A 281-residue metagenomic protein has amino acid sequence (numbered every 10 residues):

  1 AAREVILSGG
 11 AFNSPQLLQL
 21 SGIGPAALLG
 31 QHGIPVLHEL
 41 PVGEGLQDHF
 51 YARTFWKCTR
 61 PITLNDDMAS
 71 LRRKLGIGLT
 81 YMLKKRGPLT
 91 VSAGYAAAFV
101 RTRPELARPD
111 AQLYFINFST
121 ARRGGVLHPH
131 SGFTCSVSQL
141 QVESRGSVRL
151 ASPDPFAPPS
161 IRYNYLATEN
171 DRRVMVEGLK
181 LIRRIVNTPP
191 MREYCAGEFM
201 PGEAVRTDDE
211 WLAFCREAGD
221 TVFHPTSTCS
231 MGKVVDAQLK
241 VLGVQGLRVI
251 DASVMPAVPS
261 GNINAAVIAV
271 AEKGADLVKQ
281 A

Functional and structural regions predicted by a protein language model:
A1-I77: Glycine-rich loop(s) and the adjacent beta-strand/alpha-helix scaffold that form part
T59-I62, I77-A266, G274-A281: FAD-dependent oxidoreductase catalytic-site/capping-region signature
